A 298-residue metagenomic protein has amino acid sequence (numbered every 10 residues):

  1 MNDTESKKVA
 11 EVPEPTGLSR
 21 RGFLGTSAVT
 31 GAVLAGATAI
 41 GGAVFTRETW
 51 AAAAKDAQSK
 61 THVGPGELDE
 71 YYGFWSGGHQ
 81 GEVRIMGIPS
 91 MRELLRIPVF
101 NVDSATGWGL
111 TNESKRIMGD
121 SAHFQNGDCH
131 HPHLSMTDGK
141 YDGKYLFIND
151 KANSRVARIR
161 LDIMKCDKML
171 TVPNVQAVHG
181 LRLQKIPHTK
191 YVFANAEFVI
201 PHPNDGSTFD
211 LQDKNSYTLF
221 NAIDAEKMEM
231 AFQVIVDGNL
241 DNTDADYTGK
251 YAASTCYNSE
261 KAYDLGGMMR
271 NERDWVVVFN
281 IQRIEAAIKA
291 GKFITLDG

Functional and structural regions predicted by a protein language model:
M1-G22, R47: N-terminal secretory signal peptides
G17-L18, S27-G36, E48-G298: Predominantly soluble domains enriched in secretory-pathway, periplasmic, or organellar proteins
G36-A43: Hydrophobic alpha-helical membrane-insertion segments, chiefly the h-region of N-terminal signal peptides
